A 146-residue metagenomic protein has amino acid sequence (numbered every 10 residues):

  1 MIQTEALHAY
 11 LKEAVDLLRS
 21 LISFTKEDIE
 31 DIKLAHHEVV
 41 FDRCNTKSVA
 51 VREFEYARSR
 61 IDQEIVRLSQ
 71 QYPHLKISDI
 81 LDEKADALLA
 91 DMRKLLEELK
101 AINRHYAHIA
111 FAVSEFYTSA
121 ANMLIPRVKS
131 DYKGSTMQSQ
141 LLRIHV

Functional and structural regions predicted by a protein language model:
M1-I77: Extended, charge-rich alpha-helical scaffolding segments
S78-V146: Short terminal interaction segments
